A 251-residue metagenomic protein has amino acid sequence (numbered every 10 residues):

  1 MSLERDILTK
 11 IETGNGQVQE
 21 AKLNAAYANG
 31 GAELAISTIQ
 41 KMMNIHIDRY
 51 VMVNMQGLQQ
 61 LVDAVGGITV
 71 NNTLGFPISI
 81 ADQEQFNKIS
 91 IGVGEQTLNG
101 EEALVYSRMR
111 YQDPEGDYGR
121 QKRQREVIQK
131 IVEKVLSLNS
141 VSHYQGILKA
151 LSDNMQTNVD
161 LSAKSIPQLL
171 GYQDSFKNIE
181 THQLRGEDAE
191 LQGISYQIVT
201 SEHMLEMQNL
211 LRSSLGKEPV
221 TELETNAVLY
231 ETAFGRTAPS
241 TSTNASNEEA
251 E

Functional and structural regions predicted by a protein language model:
M1-E251: Non-catalytic, solvent-exposed segments at the cell envelope interface
